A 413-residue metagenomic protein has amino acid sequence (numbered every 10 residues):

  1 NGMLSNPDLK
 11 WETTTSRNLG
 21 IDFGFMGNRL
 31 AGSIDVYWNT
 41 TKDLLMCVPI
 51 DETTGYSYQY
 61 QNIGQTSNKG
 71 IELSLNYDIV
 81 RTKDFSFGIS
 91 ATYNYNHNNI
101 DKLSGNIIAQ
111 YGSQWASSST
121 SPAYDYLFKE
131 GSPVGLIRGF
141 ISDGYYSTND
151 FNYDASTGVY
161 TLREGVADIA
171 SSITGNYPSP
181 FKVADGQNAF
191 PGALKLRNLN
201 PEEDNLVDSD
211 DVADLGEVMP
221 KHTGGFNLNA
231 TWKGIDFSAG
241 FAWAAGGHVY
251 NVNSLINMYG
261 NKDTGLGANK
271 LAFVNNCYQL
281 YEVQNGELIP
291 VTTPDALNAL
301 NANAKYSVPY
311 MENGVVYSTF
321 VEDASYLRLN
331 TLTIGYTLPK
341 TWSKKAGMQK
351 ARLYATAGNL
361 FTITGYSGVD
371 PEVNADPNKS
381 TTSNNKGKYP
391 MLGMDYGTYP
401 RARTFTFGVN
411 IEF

Functional and structural regions predicted by a protein language model:
N1-S132, E312-F413: Extracellular/periplasmic, surface-exposed regions of secreted and cell-surface proteins
D22, N227, L280: Short, surface-exposed charged micro-motifs
M26-R29, V80-F85, K221-N253, T341-W342 (+1 more regions): Subset of outer-membrane beta-barrel
G32, V36-K69, D84-S86, Y93-N94 (+3 more regions): Small-side-chain secondary-structure face that scaffolds active or pore-lining regions
Q61, D78-D214, M258-Y259, A268-A296 (+2 more regions): Conserved small-residue
D204-S238, G314-T341: Extended amphipathic secondary-structure runs
G246-R352, A357: Extracytoplasmic gating/loop element in the C-terminal half of outer-membrane beta-barrel translocons and assembly
